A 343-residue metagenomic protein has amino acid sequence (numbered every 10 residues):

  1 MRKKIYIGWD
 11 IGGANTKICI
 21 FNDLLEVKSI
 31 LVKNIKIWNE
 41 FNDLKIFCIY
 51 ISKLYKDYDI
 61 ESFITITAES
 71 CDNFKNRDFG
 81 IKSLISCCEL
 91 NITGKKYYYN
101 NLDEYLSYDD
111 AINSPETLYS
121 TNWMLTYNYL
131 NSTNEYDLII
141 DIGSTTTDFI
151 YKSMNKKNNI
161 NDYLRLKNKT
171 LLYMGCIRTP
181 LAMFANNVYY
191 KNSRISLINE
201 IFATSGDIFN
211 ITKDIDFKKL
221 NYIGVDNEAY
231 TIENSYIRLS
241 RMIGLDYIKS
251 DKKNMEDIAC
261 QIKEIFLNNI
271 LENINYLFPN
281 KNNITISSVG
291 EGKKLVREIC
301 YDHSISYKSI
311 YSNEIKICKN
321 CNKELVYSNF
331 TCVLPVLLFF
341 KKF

Functional and structural regions predicted by a protein language model:
M1-G13, C19-F21, L25-I140, I150-F343: Nucleotide/phosphate-binding catalytic cleft detector across ATP-hydrolyzing and phosphate-transferring enzymes
A14, T145: Conserved Rossmann-like nucleotide-cofactor binding loop
